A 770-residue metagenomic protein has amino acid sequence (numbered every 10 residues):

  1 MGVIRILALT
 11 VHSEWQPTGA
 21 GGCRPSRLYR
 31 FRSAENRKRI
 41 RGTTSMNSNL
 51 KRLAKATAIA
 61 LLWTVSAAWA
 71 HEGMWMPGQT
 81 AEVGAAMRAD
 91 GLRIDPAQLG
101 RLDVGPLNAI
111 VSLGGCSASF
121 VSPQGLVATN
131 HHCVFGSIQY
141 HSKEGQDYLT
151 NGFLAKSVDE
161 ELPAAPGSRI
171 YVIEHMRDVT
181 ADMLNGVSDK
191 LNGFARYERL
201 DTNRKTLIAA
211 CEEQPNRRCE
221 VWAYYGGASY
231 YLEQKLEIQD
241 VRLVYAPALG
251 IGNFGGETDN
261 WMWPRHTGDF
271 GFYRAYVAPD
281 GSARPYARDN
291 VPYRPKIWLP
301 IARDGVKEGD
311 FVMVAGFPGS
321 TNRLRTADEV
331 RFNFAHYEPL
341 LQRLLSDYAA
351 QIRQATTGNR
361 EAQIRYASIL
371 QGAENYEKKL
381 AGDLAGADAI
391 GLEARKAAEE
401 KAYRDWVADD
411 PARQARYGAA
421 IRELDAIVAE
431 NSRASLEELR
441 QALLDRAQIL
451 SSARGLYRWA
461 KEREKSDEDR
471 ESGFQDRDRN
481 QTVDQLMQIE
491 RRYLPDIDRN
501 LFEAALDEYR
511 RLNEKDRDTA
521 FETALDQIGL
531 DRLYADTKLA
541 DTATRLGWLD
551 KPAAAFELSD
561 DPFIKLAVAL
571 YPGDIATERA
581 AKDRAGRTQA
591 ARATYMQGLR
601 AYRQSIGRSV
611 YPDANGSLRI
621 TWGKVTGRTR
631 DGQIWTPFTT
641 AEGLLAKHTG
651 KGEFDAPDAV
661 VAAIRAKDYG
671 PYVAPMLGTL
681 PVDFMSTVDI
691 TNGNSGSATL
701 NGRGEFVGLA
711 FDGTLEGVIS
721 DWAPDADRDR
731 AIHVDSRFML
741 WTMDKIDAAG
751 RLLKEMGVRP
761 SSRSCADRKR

Functional and structural regions predicted by a protein language model:
V3-R5, L9-T10, R39, S45 (+1 more regions): Generic short N-terminal amphipathic or hydrophobic helices
L7-L9, L28, L50: Leucine-biased recognition of intrinsically disordered, low-complexity hydrophobic segments
W15-P17, R39: Cationic, low-complexity basic patches in intrinsically disordered or flexible, solvent-exposed regions
Y29-S45: Short, Lys/Arg-enriched N-terminal segments with co-localized hydrophobic residues within the first ~10-30 amino acids
N47, A60-L61, V65-R770: Terminal presequence/propeptide segments associated with secretion/organelle targeting and zymogen/polyprotein
N47-T57: Bacterial N-terminal signal peptides that target proteins for export
